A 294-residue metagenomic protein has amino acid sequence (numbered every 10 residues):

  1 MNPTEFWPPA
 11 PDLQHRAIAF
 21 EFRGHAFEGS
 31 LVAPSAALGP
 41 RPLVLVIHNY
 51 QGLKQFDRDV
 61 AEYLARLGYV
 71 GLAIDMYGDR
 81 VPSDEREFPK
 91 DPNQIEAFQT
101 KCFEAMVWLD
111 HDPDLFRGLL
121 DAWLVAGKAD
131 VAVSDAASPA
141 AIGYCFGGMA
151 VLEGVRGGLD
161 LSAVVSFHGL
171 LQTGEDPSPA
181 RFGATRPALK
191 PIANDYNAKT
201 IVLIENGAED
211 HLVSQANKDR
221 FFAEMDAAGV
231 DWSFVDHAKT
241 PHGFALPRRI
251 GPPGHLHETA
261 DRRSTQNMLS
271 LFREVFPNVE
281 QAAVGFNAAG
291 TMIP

Functional and structural regions predicted by a protein language model:
M1-P294: N-terminal cap/leader regions of alpha/beta-hydrolase-fold enzymes, predominantly small-molecule hydrolases
